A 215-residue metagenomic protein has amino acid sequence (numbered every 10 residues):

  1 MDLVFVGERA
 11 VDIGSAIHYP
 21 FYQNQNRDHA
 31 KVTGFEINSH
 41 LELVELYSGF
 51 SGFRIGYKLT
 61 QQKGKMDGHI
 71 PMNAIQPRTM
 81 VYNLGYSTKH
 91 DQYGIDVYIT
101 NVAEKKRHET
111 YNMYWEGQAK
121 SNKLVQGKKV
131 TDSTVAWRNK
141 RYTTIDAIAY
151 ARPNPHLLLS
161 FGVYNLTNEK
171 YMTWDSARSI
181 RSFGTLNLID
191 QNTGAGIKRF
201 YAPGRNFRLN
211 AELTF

Functional and structural regions predicted by a protein language model:
M1-L3, N101-V125, Y150-F215: C-terminal beta-signal and adjacent terminal beta-strands/loops of Gram-negative outer-membrane beta-barrel proteins
D2-H108: Gram-negative outer-membrane beta-barrel transporters
I17-Q25, H40, G64-G68, Q126-T134 (+2 more regions): Extracytoplasmic loops and strand-loop junctions of Gram-negative outer membrane beta-barrel proteins
H29, A74, N139-R141, Y201-P203: A generic structural micro-feature
I55, L84, I95-V97, I145 (+2 more regions): Hydrophobic beta-strand residues in large extracellular and virion-surface proteins
P77-V81, T144, N206: Transmembrane beta-barrel architecture of outer membranes
N139, D146-I148: Active-site-flanking ligand-binding surface segments in enzyme catalytic domains
